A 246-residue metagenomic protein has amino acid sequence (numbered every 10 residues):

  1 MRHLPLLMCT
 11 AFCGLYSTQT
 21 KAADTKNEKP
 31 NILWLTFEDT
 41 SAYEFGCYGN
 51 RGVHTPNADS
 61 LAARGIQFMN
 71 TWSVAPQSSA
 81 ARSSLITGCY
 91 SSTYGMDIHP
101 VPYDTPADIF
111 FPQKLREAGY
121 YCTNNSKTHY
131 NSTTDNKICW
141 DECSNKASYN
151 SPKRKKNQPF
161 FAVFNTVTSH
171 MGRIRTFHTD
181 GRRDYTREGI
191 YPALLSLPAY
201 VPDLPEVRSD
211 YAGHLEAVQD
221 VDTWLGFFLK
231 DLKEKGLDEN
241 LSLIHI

Functional and structural regions predicted by a protein language model:
R2, G14-I244: Formylglycine-dependent sulfatase
R2-C9: Sec-dependent signal peptide recognition, specifically the positively charged N-region followed immediately by
M8, I244-I246: Short hydrophobic transmembrane-like helices used for membrane targeting/insertion
